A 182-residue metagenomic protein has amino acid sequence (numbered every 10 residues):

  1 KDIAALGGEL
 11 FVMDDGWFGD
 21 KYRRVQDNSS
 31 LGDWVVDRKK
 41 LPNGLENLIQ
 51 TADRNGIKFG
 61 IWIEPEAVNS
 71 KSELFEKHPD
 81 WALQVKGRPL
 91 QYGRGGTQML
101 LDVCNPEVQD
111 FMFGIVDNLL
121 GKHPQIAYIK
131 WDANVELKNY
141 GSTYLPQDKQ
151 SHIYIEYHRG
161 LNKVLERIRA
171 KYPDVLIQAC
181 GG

Functional and structural regions predicted by a protein language model:
K1, P65-V68, N105, H152: Intrinsic structural disorder
D2-D20: Catalytic domains of carbohydrate-active enzymes, especially glycoside hydrolases
E9-M13, F59-I63, I129-W131, Q178-A179: Hydrophobic faces of well-ordered beta-strands that scaffold small-molecule active sites in alpha/beta enzyme cores
W17-G19, I63-N69, A133-N139, G181: Active-site-proximal loop/turn and secondary-structure-junction residues that shape catalytic pockets, frequently
G19-E76, A170: Acidic/aromatic-lined carbohydrate-recognition and catalytic surfaces of CAZymes acting on diverse glycans
D37-N55, E76-G182: Active-site neighborhood of glycoside hydrolase catalytic domains
